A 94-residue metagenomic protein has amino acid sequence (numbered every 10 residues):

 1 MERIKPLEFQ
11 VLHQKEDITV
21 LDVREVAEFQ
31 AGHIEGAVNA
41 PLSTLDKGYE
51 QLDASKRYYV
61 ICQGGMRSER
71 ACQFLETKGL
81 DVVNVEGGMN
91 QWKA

Functional and structural regions predicted by a protein language model:
M1-T19, V26-R57, Q63-A94: Rhodanese-like catalytic fold shared by cysteine-dependent sulfurtransferases and DSP/PTP-type phosphatases
